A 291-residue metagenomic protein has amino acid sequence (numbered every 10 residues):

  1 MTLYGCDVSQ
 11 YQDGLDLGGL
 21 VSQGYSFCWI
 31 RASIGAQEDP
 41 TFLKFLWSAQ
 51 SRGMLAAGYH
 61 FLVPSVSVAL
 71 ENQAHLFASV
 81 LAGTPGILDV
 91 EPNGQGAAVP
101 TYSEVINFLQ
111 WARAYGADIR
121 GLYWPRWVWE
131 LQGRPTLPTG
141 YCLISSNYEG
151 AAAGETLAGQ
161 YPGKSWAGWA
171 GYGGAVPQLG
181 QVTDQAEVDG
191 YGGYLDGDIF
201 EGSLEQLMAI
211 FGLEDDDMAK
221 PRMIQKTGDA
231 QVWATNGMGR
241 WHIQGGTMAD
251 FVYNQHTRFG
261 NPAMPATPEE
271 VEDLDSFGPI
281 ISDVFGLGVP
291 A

Functional and structural regions predicted by a protein language model:
M1-D118: Substrate-binding cleft of extracellular glycoside hydrolase catalytic domains
M1-Q10, G18-G19, P138-M218: Functionally critical loop-and-helix segments that line ligand-binding/catalytic clefts of soluble enzyme domains
G18, S22, A82, A114 (+5 more regions): Polar/charged alpha-helical tracts
A36-Q37, S65, W129, A152 (+1 more regions): Flexible, glycine-rich phosphate/dinucleotide-binding loops and adjacent beta-alpha linkers at cofactor/substrate
G83-P85, I119, F211-M223: Generic detector of solvent-exposed, compositionally biased contiguous segments
P85-G159, W166: Catalytic domains of cell-wall/extracellular-matrix polysaccharide-remodeling enzymes, centered on de-N-acetylation
E214-A291: Short, surface-exposed polybasic-aromatic patches that bind anionic ligands, especially phosphate groups
